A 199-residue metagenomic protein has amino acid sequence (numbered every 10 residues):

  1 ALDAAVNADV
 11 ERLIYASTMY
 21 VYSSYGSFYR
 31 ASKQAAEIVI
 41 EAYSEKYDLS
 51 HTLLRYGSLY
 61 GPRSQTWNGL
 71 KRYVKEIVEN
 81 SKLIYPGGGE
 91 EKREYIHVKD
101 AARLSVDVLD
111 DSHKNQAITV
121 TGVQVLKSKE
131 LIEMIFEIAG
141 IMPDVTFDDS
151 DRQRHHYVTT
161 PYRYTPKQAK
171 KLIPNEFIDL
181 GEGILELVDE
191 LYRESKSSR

Functional and structural regions predicted by a protein language model:
A1, I40, Y73, Q168-K170: Structural element of the ATP-grasp superfamily
A1-R30: Conserved Rossmann-fold NAD(P)-dependent oxidoreductase catalytic core, especially the SDR/UDP-sugar
A5-L13, L49-S50, G88, N115: Active-site loop of short-chain dehydrogenase/reductase
T18-F28, Y56-P62, E91-K92, V123: Active-site pre-Tyr helix/loop in NAD(P)-dependent dehydrogenases
S24-Y25, T66, S112: Active-site loop immediately N-terminal to the catalytic Tyr-X3-Lys motif of short-chain dehydrogenase/reductase
Q34, I38-R93, V98, A102 (+2 more regions): NAD(P)-dependent short-chain dehydrogenase/reductase
S81, Y85-R199: C-terminal substrate-binding subdomain of Rossmann-fold SDR/epimerase-dehydratase oxidoreductases
